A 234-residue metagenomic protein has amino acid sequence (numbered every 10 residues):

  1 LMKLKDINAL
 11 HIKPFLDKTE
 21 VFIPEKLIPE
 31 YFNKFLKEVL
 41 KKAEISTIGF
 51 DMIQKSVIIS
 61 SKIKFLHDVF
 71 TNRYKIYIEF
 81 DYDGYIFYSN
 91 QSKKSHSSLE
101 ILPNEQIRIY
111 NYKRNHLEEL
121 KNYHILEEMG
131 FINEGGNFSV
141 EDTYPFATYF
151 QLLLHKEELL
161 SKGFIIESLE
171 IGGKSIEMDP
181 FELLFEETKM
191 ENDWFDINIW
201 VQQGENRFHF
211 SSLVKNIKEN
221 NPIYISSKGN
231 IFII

Functional and structural regions predicted by a protein language model:
L1-I234: Accessory nucleic-acid engagement and inter-domain coupling regions that lie outside the RecA/P-loop ATPase cores
